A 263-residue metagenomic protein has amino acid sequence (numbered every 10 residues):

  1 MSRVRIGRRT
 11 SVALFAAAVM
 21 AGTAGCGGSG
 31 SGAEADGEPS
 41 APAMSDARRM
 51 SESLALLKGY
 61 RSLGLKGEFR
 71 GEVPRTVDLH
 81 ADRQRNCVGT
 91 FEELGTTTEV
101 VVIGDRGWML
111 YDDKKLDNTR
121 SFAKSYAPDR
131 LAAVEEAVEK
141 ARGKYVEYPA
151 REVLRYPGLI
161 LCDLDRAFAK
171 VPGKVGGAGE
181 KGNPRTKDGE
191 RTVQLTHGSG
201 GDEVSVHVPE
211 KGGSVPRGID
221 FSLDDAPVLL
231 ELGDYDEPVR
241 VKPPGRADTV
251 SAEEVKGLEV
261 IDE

Functional and structural regions predicted by a protein language model:
S2-T76, D248, E253-E263: N-terminal leader/targeting segments and the immediate start of mature chains
S53, V77-R83, V208, L232-D234: Extended lipid/amphipathic-ligand handling interfaces
L65, N86-F91, G107-L110, V215-F221 (+1 more regions): Short hydrophobic/aromatic-rich beta-strand segments that constitute the beta-sheet cores of beta-sandwich/beta-barrel
G67-E72, F91-G95, Y111, G198-G200 (+1 more regions): Short, flexible beta-strand-to-coil junctions
D82-L161, P227-L229: An acidic-aromatic
A133-G201: A charged, solvent-exposed segment within the mature domains of Sec-exported extracytoplasmic proteins
G182-D248: Gly/Pro-enriched, hydrophobic low-complexity segments that function as extracytoplasmic propeptides/linkers
